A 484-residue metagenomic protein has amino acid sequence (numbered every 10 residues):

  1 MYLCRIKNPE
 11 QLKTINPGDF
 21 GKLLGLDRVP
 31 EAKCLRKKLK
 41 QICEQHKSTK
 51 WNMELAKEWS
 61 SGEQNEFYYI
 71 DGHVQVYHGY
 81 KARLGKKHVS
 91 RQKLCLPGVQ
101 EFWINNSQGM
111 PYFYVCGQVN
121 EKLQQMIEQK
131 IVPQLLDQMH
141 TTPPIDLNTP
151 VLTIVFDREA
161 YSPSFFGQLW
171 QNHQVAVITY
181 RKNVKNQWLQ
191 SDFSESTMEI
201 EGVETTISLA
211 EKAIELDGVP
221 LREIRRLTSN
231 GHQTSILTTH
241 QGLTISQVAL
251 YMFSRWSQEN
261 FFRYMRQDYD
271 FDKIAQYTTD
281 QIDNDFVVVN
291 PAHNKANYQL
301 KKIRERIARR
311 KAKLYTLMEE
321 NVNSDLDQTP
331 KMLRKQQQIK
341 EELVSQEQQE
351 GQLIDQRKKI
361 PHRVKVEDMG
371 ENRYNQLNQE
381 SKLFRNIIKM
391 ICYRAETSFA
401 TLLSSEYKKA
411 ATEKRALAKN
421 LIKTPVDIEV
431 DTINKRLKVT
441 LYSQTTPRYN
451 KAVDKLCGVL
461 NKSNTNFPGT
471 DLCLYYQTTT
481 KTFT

Functional and structural regions predicted by a protein language model:
M1-N52, N105-P111, I154: Short, positively charged, Gly/Tyr-enriched micro-motifs that form contact patches at catalytic or ligand/partner
L12, E31, L35, Q64-Q75 (+5 more regions): Short, conserved catalytic/metal-binding motifs centered on acidic residues
A32-N106: Active-site-proximal, Lys/Arg-enriched surface segment that forms a nucleic-acid-binding/basic interface patch
S90-P144, Q233-T234: Electropositive, glycine- and tryptophan-enriched low-complexity nucleic-acid-binding patches
N172-Q258, R266, V426, V430 (+3 more regions): An anionic, glycine-rich sequence signature occurring as long contiguous blocks
Y264-V322: Charged, amphipathic alpha-helical linkers/stalks
R310-V364: Extended alpha-helical coiled-coil "stalk/arm" regions that act as elongated linkers or oligomerization scaffolds
L343-Q348, Q352-T484: C-terminal accessory/interaction regions of large nucleic acid-associated machines
